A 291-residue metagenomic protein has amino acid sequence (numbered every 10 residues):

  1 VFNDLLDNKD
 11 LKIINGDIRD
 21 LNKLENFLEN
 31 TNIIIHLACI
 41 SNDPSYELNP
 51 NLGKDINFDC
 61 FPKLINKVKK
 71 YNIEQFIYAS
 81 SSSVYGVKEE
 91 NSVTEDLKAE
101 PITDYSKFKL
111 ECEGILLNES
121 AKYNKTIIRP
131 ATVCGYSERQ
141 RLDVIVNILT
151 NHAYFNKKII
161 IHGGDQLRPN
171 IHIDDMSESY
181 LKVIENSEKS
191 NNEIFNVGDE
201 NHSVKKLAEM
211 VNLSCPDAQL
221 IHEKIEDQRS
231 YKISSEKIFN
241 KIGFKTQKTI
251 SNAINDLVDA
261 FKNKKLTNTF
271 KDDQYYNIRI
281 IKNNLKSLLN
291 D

Functional and structural regions predicted by a protein language model:
V1-I33: N-terminal Rossmann/SDR dinucleotide-binding element
R19, V84-Y85, V133-G135, M176 (+1 more regions): Conserved sequence/active-site signature of Rossmann-fold short-chain dehydrogenase/reductase
T31-L37, Y78, N196: Rossmann-fold scaffold of SDR-type NAD(P)-dependent oxidoreductases
H36, P62-D104: Conserved Rossmann-fold NAD(P)-dependent oxidoreductase catalytic core, especially the SDR/UDP-sugar
P44-C60, T94-P101: Short alpha-helical oligomerization interface
F108-E111: Active-site helix of classical SDR
G114-R168, I173-I184, M210-S214: NAD(P)-dependent short-chain dehydrogenase/reductase
K157, I161-D291: C-terminal substrate-binding subdomain of Rossmann-fold SDR/epimerase-dehydratase oxidoreductases
